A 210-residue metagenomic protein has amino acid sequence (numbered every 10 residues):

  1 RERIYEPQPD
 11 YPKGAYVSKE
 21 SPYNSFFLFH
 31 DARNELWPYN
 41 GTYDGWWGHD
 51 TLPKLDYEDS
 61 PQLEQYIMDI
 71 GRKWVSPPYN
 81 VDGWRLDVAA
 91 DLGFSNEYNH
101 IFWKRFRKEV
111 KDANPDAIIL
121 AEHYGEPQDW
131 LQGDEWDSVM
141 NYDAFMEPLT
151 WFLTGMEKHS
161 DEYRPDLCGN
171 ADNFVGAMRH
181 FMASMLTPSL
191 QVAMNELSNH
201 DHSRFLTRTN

Functional and structural regions predicted by a protein language model:
R1-F27, I70-R72, D82-S189, A193-E196: Active-site-proximal helices and loops of the catalytic beta/alpha 8
E2-P78: Active-site-adjacent "subsite" loops/lids of carbohydrate-active enzymes
H30-R33, G41, D59-P61, Q128 (+5 more regions): Solvent-exposed, flexible loop/coil residues
G41-D44, P78, L190-D201, F205-T209: Active-site-adjacent bridging/hinge elements
G48-E64, D87-Y98, D161-A171, H202-N210: The substrate-binding groove and active-site-proximal loops of carbohydrate-active enzymes, especially glycoside
